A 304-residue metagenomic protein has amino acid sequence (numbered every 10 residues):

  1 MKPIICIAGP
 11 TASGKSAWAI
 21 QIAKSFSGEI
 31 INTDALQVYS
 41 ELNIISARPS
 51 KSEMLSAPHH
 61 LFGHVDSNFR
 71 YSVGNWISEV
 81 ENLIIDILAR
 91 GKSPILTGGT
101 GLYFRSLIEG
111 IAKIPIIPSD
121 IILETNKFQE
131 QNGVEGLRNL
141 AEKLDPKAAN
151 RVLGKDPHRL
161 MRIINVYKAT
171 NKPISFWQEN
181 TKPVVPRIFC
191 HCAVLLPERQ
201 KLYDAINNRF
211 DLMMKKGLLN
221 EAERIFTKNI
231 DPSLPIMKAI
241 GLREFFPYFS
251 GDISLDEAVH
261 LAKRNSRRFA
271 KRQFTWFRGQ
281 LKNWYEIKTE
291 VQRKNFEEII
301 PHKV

Functional and structural regions predicted by a protein language model:
M1-V304: Phosphate/pyrophosphate-binding catalytic cores of soluble transferases and nucleic-acid-acting enzymes
